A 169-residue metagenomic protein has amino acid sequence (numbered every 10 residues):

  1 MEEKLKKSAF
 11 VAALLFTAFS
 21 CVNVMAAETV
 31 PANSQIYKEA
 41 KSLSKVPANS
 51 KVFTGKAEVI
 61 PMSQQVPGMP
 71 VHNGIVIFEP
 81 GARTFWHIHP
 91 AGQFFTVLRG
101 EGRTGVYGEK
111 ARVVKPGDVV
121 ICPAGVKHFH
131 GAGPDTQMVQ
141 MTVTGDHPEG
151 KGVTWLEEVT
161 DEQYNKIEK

Functional and structural regions predicted by a protein language model:
E2-A12: Bacterial N-terminal signal peptides that target proteins for export
V11-C21: Bacterial N-terminal signal peptides
V24-P70, G152-K169: A short, N-terminal "cap"/entry segment at the start of jelly-roll beta-barrel domains of the cupin/DSBH fold
N73, D135-T154: A short hydrophobic beta-strand segment most commonly corresponding to one strand of the jelly-roll/cupin
I75-E79, I88-T104, V143-D146: Short, conserved beta-strand element in jelly-roll/cupin
W86, T104-G105, K127-G133: Short beta-strand His + acidic residue motifs that chelate non-heme Fe in jelly-roll/DSBH and cupin folds
G108-G125: Short acidic-glycine-tyrosine-enriched beta hairpin
